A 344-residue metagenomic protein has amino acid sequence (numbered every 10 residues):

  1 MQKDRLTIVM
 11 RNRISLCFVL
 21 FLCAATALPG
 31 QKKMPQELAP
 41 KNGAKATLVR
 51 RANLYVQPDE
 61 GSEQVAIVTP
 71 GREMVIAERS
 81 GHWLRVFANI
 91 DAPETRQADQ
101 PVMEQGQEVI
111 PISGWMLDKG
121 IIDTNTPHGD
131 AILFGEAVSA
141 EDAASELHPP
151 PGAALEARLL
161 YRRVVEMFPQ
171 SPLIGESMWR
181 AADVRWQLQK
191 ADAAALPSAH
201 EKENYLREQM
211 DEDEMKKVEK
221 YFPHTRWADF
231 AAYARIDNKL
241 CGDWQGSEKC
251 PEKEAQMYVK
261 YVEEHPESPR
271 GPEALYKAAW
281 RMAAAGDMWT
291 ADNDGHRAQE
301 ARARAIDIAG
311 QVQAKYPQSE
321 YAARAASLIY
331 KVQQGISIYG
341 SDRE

Functional and structural regions predicted by a protein language model:
M1-N12: N-terminal secretory signal peptides that target proteins for export/translocation
S15-A25: Bacterial N-terminal signal peptides
K32-G43, T47-H82, T124, D142-E146: Beta-loop motif signature
K32-P40, F87-A143, A191-A194, A199-E201: Boundary regions of SH3-family modules and the immediately adjacent low-complexity/disordered segments in eukaryotic
G61-S62, P151, V164-G175, A191 (+7 more regions): Short solvent-exposed coil/turn linkers within tandem alpha-helical repeat scaffolds
A98-Q105, D142-E156, Q187-K216, C241-Q256 (+1 more regions): Short coil/linker segments at helix-helix boundaries
P127-E146, P172-P197, H224-D243, P269-T290 (+1 more regions): Amphipathic alpha-helical repeat scaffolds of TPR domains
A157-V165, D211-E219, R235, E254 (+3 more regions): Alpha-helical solenoid scaffolds that mediate protein-protein interactions, centered on TPR/SEL1-like repeats but also
